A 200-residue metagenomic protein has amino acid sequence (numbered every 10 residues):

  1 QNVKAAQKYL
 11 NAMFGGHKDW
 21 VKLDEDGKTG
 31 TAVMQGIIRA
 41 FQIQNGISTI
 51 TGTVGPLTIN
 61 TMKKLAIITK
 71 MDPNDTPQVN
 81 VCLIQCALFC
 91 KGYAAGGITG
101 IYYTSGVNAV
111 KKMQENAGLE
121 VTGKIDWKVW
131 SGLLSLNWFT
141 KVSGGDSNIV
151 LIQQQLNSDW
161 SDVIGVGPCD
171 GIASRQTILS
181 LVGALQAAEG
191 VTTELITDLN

Functional and structural regions predicted by a protein language model:
Q1-N200: Cell-envelope/ECM-targeting effectors and their regulatory/trafficking segments
